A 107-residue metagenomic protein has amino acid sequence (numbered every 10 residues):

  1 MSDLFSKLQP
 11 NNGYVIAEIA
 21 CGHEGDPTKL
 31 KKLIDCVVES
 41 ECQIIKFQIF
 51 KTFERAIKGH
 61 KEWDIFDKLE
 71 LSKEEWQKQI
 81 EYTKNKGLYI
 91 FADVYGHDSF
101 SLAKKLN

Functional and structural regions predicted by a protein language model:
M1-A17: N-terminal amphipathic alpha-helix/helix-capping segment at the start of soluble metabolic enzymes
V15-I19, Q43-F47, I90-D93: Hydrophobic faces of well-ordered beta-strands that scaffold small-molecule active sites in alpha/beta enzyme cores
E18, V37, A103: Conserved, mostly hydrophobic/aromatic
A20-G22, Q48-T52, Y95-H97: Active-site beta-loop-alpha junctions enriched in small/polar residues
G22-C36, K73-E74: Glycine-rich anion/phosphate-binding loops
S40-K73: Glycine-rich, proline-tolerant flexible connector loops at the mouths of alpha/beta enzymes
E41, K104-N107: Glycine-enriched alpha-helix->loop->beta-strand junction motifs that scaffold or abut catalytic
F66-L71, L88-G96, F100, N107: Catalytic beta/alpha-barrel core
